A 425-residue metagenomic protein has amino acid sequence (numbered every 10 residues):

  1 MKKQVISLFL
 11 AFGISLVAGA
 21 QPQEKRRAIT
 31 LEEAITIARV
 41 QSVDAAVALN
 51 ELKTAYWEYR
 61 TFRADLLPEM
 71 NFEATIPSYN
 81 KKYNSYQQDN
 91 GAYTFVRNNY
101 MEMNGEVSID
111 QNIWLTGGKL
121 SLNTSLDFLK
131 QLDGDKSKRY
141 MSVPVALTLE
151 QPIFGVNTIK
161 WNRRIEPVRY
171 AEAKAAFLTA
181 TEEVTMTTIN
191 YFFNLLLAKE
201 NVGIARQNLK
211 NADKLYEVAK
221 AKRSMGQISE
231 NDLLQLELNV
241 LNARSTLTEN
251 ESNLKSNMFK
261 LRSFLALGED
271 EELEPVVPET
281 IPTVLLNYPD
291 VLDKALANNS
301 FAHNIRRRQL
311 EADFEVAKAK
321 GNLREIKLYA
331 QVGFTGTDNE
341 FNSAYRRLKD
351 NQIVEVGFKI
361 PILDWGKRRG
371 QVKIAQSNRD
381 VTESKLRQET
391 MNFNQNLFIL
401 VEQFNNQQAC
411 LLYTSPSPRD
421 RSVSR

Functional and structural regions predicted by a protein language model:
M1-Q41, L49, E73-N90, K130 (+1 more regions): Terminal intrinsically disordered/low-complexity segments used for targeting and assembly
Q21, G134-D135, E200-A205, P275-V277 (+2 more regions): A ubiquitous short alpha-helical element
Q23-R27, S137, M141, E183 (+5 more regions): A generic short alpha-helical patch detector that favors 3-5-residue windows in or near N-terminal regions
R39-F154, L292-G370, Q395, R419: A small-residue-enriched
D44, N162, D232, F301 (+2 more regions): DHp/HisKA histidine-phosphotransfer helix
V47-F62, A180, V184-A205, K214 (+7 more regions): Amphipathic alpha-helical coiled-coil segments
G155-N162: Short, polar/flexible loop-turn hinges at active-site or ligand-entry regions and domain interfaces
R163-K294, Q403, Q407: Periplasmic alpha-helical coiled-coil/stalk elements that build and connect Gram-negative outer-membrane
